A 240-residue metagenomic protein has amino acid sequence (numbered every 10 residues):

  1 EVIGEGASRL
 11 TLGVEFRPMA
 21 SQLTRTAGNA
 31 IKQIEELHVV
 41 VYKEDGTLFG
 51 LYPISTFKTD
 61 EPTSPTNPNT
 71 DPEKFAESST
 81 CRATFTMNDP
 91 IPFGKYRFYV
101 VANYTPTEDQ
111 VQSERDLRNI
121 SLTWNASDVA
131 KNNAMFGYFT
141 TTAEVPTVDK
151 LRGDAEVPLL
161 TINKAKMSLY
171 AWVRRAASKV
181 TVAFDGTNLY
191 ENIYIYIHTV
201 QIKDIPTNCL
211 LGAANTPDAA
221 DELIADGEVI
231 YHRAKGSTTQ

Functional and structural regions predicted by a protein language model:
E1-F16, Y170, V182: Bacterial Sec-dependent N-terminal signal peptides
E5, F75-E77, T161-K164: Short, ordered beta-strand-loop transition motifs
A7-T11, T80-T84, K95, K166-S168: A generic structural signal for beta-strand entry/edge sites
F16-R25: Start-of-domain marker
T26-D116, A183, T187-Q240: Tryptophan-paired
T107-S168: Structured interaction patches on ligand/partner-binding surfaces of diverse proteins
Y170-A177: Conserved "repeat-terminator" motif of extracellular CCP/Sushi domains
